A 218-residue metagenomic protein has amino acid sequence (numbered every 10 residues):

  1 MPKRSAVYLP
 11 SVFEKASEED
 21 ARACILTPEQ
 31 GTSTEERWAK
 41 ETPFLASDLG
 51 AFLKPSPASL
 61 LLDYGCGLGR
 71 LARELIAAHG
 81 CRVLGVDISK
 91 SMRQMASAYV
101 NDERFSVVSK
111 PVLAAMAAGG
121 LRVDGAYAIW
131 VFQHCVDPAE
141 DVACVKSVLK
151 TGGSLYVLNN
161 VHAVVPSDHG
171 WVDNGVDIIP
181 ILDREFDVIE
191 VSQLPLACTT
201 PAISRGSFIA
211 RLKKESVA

Functional and structural regions predicted by a protein language model:
M1-Q30: N-terminal, positively charged/glycine-rich alpha-helical extensions of SAM-dependent methyltransferases
A39-P57: Conserved alpha-helix/loop element of class I SAM-dependent methyltransferases that forms part of the SAM/SAH-binding
A58-G67: Conserved class I S-adenosyl-L-methionine
L68-A114: Class I SAM-dependent methyltransferase SAM/SAH-binding core
Y127: A conserved beta-strand element that flanks and buttresses the S-adenosyl-L-methionine
H134-C144: A short, conserved alpha-helix within the catalytic core of class I
G152-N160: Conserved beta-strand signature within the Rossmann-like core of class I S-adenosyl-L-methionine
W171-F186: Short alpha-helix
